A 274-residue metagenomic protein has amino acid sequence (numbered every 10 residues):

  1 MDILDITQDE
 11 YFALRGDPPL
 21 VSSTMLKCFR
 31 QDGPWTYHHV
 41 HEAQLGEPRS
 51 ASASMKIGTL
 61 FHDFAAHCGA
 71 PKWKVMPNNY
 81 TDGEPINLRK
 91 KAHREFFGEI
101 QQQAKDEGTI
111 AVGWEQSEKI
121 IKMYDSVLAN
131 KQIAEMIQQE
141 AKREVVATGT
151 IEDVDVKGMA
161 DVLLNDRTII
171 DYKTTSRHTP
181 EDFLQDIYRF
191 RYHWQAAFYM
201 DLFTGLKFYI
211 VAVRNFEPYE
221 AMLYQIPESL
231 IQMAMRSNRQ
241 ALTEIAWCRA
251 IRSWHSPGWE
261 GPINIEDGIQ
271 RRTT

Functional and structural regions predicted by a protein language model:
M1-M159, P262: Metal-dependent nuclease catalytic cores that hydrolyze phosphodiester bonds in DNA/RNA, characterized by
I3, Q101, K105, T109 (+2 more regions): Metal-dependent nuclease catalytic regions and adjoining charged, substrate-binding loops involved in nucleic-acid end
R15, R30, R49, R89 (+9 more regions): Arginine residue identity/basic-tract feature
T24, E42, K74-N79, I133 (+8 more regions): Generic detector of ordered, mature protein regions
A65-A70, T174-R177, T204, A246: Hydrophobic/aromatic-lined pockets within catalytic cores
I120-K142, R167-D182, I263-T274: Short, charge-rich amphipathic segments
Q138-S237: Mg2+/Mn2+-dependent nuclease catalytic core
